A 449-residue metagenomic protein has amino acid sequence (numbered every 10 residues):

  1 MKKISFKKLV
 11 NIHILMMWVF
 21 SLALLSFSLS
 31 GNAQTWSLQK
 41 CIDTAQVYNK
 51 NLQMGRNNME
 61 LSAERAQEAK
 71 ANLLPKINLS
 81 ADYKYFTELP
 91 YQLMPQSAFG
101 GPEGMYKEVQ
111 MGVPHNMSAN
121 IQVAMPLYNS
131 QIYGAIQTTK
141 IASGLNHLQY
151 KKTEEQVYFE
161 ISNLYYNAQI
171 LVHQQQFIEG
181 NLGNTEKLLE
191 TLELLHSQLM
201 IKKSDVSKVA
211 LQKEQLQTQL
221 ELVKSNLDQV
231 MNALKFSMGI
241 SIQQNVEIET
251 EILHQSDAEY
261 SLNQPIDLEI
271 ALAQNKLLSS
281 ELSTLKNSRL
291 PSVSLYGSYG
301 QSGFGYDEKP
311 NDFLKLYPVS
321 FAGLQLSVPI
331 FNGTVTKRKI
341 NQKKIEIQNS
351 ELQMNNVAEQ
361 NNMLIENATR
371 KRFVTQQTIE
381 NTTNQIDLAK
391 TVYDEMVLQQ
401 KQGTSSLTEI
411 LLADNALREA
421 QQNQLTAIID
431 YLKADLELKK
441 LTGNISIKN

Functional and structural regions predicted by a protein language model:
M1-N49, Y431, I447-N449: Bacterial Sec-dependent N-terminal signal peptides
K2, E64, E154-Q264, K371 (+1 more regions): Periplasmic alpha-helical coiled-coil/stalk elements that build and connect Gram-negative outer-membrane
A33-D82, E88, I242-S279, I330: Bacterial Sec-pathway N-terminal export signals of envelope proteins
M54-A69, T153, V157-Q176, L194 (+5 more regions): Amphipathic alpha-helical coiled-coil segments
K76-E88, P95-K152, L272-K276, E281 (+1 more regions): Small/polar-residue-enriched beta-strand and adjacent coil segments characteristic of outer-membrane beta-barrel
K84, E88-Y91, P95-S97, S225 (+5 more regions): Outer-membrane beta-barrel domain signature
K439-N449: Short cytosolic juxtamembrane segments of multi-pass membrane proteins
